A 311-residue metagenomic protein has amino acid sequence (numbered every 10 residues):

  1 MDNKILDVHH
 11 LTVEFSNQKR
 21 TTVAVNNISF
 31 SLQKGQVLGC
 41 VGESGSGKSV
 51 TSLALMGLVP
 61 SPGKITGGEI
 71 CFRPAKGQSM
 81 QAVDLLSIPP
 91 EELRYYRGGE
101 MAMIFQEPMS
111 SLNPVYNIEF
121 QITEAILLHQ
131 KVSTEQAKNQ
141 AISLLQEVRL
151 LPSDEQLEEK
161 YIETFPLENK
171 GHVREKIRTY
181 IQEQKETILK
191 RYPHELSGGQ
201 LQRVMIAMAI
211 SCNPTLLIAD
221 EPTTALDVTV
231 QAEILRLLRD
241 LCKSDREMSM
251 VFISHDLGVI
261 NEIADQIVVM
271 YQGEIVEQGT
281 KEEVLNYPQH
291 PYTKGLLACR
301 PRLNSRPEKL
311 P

Functional and structural regions predicted by a protein language model:
S79-A82, L151-L157, E186-L189, T280-P311: Short catalytic/signature loops enriched in Gly
I122, I206, L217, I234: Hydrophobic anchor residue at the start of the ABC signature
S211-T215: A short, proline-enriched helix->beta-strand linker immediately N-terminal to the Walker B motif in ABC-type P-loop
A232-R246: Helical segment within the ABC ATPase nucleotide-binding domain
I260-E262: A short, surface-exposed alpha-helical micro-motif characterized by mixed small hydrophobic and charged/polar residues
Q266, Q278: Short, glycine/charged-rich "phosphate-handling" switch motifs in NTP-dependent and phosphotransfer domains
